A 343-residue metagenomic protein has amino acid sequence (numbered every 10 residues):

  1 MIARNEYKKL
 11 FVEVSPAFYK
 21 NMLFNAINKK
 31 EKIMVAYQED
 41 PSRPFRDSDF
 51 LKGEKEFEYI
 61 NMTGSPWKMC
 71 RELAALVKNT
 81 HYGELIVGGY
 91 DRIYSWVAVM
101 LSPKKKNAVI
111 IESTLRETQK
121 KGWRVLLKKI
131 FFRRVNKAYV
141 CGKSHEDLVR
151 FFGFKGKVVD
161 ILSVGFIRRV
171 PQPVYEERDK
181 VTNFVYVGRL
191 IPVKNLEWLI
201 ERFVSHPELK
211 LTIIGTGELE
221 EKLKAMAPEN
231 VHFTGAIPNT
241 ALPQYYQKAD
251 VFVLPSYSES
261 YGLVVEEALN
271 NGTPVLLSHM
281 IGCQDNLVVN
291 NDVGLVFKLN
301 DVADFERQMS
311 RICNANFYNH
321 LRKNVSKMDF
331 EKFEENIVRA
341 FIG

Functional and structural regions predicted by a protein language model:
N107-W123, R134-K137: A short, histidine- and acid-enriched strand-loop-helix "catalytic/donor-clamping" loop that lines the nucleotide-sugar
R133-P173, R178-D179, T234: Donor nucleotide-sugar binding/catalytic pocket of nucleotide-sugar-dependent glycosyltransferases
E176-K194, I200-H206, L211: Conserved donor-binding/catalytic core segment of Leloir-type glycosyltransferases
E221-I237: Nucleotide-activated donor-binding/catalytic signature segment of Leloir-type glycosyltransferases, i.e., the conserved
A236-I237, Q244-A249: Short alpha-helical donor nucleotide-sugar binding micro-motif in glycosyltransferases
Y257: Aromatic "clamp/platform" in nucleotide-sugar-dependent glycosyltransferases that forms part of the donor/acceptor
P274-S278: Short hydrophobic beta-strand element within catalytic cores of glycosyltransferases and related nucleotide-activated
N316-G343: A charged, aromatic-enriched C-terminal amphipathic alpha-helix characteristic of glycosyltransferases across folds
